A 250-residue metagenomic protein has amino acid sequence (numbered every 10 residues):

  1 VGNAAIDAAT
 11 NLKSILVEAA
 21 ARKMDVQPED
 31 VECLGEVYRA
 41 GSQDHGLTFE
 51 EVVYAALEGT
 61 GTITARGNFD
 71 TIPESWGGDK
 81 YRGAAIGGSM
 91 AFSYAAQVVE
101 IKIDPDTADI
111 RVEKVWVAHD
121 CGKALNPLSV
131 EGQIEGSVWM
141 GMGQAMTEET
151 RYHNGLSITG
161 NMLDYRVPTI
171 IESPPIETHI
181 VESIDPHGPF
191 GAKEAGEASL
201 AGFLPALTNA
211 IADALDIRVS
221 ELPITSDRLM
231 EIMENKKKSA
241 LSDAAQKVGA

Functional and structural regions predicted by a protein language model:
V1-A250: Cofactor-binding beta-sheet edge motifs in enzyme active sites
